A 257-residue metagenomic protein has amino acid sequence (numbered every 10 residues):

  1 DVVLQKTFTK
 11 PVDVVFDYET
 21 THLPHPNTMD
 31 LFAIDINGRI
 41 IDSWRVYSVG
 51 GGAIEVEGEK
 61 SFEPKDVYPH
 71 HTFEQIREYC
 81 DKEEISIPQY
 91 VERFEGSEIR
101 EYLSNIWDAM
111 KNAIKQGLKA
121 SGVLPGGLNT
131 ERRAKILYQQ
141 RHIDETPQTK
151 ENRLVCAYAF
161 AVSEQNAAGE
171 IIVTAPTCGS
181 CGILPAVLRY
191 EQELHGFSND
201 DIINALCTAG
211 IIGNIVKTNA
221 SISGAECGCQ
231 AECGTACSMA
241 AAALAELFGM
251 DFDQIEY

Functional and structural regions predicted by a protein language model:
V2-I143: C-terminal regulatory domains involved in ligand/effector binding and gene-expression control
T9, P26-T28, I41-D42, G169-E170 (+2 more regions): Short coil/turn connectors at secondary-structure junctions
D13, N166, V173, E191 (+3 more regions): Functionally constrained cores in energy, signaling, and assembly domains
E19, E57, Y79-K82, A175-P176 (+3 more regions): Surface-exposed loop/turn and secondary-structure junction residues enriched for glycine/proline
V49, E59-P64, L128, Y190-E191 (+3 more regions): Generic alpha-helical propensity signal that fires on short helical segments and nearby coil/disordered stretches
S97, E101, N105-G228: Accessory "access/gating" subregions that flank catalytic or transport cores
T208, N214-Y257: Hydrophobic alpha-helical bundle architecture
